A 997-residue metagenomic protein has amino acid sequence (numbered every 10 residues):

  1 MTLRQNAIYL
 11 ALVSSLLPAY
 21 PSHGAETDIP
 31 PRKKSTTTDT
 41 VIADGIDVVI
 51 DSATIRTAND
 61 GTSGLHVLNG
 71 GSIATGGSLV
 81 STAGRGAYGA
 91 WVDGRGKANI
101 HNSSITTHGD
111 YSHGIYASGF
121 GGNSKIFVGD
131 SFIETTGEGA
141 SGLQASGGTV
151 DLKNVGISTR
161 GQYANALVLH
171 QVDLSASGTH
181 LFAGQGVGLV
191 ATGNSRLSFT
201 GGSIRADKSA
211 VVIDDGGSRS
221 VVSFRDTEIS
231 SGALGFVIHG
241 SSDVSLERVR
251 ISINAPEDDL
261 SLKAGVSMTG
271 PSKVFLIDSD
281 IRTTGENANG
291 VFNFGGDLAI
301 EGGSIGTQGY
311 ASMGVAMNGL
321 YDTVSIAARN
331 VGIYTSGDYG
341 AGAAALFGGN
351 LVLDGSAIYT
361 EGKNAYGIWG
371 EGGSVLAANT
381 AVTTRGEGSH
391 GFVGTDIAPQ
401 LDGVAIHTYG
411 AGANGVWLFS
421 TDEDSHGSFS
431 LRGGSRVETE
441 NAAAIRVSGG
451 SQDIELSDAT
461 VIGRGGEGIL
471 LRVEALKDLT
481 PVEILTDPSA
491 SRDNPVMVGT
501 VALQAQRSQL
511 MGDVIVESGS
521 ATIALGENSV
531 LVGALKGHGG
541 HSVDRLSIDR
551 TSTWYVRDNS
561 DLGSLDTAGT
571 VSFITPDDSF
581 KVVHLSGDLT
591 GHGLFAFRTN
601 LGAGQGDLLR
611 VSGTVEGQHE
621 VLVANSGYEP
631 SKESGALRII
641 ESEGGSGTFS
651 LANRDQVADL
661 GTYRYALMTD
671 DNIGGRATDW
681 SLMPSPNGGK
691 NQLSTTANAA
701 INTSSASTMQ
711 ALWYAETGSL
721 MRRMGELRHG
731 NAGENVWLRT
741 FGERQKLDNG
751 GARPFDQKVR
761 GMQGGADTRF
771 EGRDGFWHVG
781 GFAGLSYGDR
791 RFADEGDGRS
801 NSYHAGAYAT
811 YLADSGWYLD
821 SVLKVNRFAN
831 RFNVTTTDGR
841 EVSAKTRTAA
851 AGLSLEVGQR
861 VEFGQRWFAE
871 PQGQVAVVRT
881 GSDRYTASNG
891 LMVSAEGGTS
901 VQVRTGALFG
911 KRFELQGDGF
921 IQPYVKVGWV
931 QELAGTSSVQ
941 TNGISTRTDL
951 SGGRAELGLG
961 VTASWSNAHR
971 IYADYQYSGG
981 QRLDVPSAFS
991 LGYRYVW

Functional and structural regions predicted by a protein language model:
T2-R4, I8, S14, A596-T599 (+3 more regions): Outer-membrane translocation/initiation segment of Type V secreted surface proteins
A25-T37, G45-G61, S72-G86, A98-Y111 (+19 more regions): Beta-strand-rich solenoid/repeat architectures in extracellular/passenger domains of polysaccharide-targeting enzymes
S175, V274, V375, P399 (+6 more regions): Repeated loop/turn-to-beta-strand initiation elements of outer-membrane beta-barrel proteins
S451, G463-E467, A475-V501, R507-E620 (+2 more regions): Extracellular beta-solenoid/beta-roll
A505, M762-T768, A807-Y811, L853-Q859 (+5 more regions): Residues on the lipid-exposed face of transmembrane beta-strands in outer-membrane beta-barrel proteins
G688-Q865, A869, D974-Q976, Q981-P986: Outer membrane beta-barrel translocator domains of Type V secretion systems
G788-R799, F828-A851, V878-V903, E932-T941 (+2 more regions): Extracellular/periplasm-exposed beta-strand and loop segments of Gram-negative cell-envelope proteins, dominated by
M892-W997: Outer membrane beta-barrel transmembrane domains
